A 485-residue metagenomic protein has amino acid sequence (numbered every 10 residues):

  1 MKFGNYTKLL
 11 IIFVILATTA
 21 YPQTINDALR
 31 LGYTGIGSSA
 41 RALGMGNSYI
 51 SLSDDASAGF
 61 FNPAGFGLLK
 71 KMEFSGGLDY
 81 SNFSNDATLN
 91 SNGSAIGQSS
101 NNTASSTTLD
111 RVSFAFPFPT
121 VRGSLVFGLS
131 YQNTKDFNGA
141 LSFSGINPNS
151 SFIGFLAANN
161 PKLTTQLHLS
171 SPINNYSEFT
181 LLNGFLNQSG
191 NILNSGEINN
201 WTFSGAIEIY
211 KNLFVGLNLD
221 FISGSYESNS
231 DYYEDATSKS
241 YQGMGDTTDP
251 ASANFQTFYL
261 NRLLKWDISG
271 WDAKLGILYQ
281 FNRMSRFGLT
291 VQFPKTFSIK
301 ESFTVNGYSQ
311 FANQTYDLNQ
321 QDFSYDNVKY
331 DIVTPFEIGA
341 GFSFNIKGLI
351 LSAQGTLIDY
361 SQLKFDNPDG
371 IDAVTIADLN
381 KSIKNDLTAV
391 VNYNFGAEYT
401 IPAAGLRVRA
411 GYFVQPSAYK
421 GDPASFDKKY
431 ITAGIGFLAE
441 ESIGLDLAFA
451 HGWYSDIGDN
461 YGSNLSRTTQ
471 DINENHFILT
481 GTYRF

Functional and structural regions predicted by a protein language model:
M1-A28: Bacterial Sec-dependent N-terminal signal peptides
K8-L10, L52, F83, A404: A broad, structure-centric signal for solvent-exposed, well-ordered loop/edge residues that line or flank functional
L9, V14, D55, T388-A389: Residues at the start of alpha-helices and the adjacent loop-to-helix junctions
Q23-G37, A42, D110, A115-F485: Outer-membrane beta-barrel porins/channels
A40, L52-F61, F66-P148: Outer-membrane beta-barrel translocator/receptor signature
